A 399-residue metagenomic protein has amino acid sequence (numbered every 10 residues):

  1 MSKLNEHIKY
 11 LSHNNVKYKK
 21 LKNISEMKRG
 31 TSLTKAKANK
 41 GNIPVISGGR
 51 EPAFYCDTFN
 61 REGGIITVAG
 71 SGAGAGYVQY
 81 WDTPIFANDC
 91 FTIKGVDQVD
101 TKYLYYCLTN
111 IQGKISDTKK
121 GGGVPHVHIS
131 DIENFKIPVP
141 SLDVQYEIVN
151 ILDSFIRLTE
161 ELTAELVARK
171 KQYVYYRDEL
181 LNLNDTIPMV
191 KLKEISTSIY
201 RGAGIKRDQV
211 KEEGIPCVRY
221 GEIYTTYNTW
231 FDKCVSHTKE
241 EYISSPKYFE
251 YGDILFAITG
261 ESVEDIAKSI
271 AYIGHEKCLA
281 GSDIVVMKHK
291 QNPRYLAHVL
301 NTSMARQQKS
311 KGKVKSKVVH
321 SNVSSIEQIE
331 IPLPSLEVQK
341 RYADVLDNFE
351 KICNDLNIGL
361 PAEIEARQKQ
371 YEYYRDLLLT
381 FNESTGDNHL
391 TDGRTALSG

Functional and structural regions predicted by a protein language model:
M1-G399: Charged, alpha-helix-forming regions
